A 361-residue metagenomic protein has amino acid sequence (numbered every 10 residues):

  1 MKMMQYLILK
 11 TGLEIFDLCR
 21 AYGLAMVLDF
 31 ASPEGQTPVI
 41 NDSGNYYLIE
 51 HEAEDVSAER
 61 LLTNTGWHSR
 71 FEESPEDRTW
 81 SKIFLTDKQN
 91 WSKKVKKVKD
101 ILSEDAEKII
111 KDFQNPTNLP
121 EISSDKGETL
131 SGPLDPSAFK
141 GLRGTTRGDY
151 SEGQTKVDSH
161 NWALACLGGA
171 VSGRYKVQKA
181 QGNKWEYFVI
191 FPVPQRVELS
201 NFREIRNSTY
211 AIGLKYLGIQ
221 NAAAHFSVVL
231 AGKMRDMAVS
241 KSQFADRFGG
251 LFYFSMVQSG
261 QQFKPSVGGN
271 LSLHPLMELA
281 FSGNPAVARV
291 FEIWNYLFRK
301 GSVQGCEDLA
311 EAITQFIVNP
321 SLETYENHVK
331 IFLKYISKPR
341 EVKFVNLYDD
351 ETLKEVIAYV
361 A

Functional and structural regions predicted by a protein language model:
M1-E107, K111, V239, Q243-A361: Long, contiguous all-alpha helical interaction modules
L18-D29, D135-P136, K140, K156-R174 (+4 more regions): Short, hydrophobic/amphipathic alpha-helical patches that form generic packing surfaces within helical domains
F71, T86-F188: Acidic/histidine-enriched, beta-strand-rich ligand/metal-binding domains
G144-S302: Domain-exit/linker segments immediately C-terminal to small folded modules
